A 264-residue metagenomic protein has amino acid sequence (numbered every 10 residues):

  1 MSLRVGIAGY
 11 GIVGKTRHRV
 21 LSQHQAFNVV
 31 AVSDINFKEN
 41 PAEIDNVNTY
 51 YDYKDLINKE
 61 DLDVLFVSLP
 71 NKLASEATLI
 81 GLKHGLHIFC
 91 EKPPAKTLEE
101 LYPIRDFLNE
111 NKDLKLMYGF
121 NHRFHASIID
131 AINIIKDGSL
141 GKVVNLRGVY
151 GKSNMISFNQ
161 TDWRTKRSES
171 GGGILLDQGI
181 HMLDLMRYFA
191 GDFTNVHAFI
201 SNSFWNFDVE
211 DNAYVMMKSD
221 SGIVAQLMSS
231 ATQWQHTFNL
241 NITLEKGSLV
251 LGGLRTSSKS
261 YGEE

Functional and structural regions predicted by a protein language model:
M1-I44: N-terminal Rossmann-like dinucleotide-binding module
A31, V64, N145, V224: Short, Asp-centered acidic motifs that coordinate Mg2+ and/or phosphate in catalytic or ligand-binding sites
V47-F107: Beta-loop-alpha module in the N-terminal Rossmann-like domain of NAD(P)-dependent dehydrogenases, especially those
C90, L116-Y118, L251: Hydrophobic residues in well-ordered beta-strands that form the structural core
P103-N121, G141-L146: Rossmann-fold dehydrogenase core element
H122-F199, S203-N206: Predominantly a Rossmann-like dinucleotide-binding segment in NAD(P)-dependent oxidoreductases
L183-S258: Contiguous beta-strand/loop segments that form the cofactor/metal-binding neighborhood of enzyme cores
